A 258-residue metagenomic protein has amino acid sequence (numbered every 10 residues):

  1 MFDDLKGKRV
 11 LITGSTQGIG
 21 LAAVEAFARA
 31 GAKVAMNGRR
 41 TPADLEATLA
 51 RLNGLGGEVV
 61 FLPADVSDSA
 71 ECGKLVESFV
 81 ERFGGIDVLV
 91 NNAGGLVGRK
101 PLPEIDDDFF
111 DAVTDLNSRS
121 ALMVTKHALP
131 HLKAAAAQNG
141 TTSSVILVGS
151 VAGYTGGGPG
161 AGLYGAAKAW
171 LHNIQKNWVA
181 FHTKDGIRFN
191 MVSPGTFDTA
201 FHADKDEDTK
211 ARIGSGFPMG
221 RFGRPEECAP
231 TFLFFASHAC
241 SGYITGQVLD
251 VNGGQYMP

Functional and structural regions predicted by a protein language model:
T16-Q17: Conserved glycine-rich cofactor-binding loop
A30-A47: Conserved glycine-rich Rossmann-like NAD(P)H-binding loop of the short-chain dehydrogenase/reductase
E77, L116-N139, V179-A180, K184 (+2 more regions): Amphipathic alpha-helical dimer-interface segment in Rossmann-like NAD(P)H-dependent oxidoreductases
G85, T183, R188, C240-T245: Short, small/polar-rich loop/turn modules that mediate ligand/substrate recognition or access, typified
G94, K133, A137-W170, Q175-K184 (+1 more regions): Catalytic loop of short-chain dehydrogenase/reductase
K100-L102, D106-T114, H202, T209 (+1 more regions): Substrate-binding pocket helix/loop in short-chain dehydrogenase/reductase
P103-M123, I146, L171: Catalytic Tyr-X3-Lys loop
R221-V251, Y256: C-terminal substrate-recognition "lid" of short-chain dehydrogenase/reductases
